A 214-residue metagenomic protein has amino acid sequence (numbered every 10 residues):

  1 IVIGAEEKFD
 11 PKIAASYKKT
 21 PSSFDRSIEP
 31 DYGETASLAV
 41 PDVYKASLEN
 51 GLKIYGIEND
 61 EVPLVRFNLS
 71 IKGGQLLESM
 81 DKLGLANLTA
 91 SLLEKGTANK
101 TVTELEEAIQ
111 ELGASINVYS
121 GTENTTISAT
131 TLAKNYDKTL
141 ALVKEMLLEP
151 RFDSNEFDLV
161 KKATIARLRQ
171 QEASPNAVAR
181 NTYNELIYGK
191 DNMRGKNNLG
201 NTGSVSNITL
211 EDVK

Functional and structural regions predicted by a protein language model:
I1-G4, Y55-I57, E61-E149, I165-R169 (+1 more regions): M16 family metallopeptidases and their MPP-like homologs
I1-K72: Proteolytic maturation boundary segments
K12-A15, T131, I208: Hydrophobic pocket-lining residues within nucleotide cofactor-binding pockets
S16, P30-E34, K162-A177: Short N-terminal helix-initiation segments at or just after the protein's N-terminus
I28-K45, E185-K214: Histidine-acidic residue clusters that define the catalytic metal-binding segment of zinc metallopeptidase domains
G51, L105, T139, F157-V160 (+2 more regions): Hydrophobic/aromatic residues in well-formed alpha-helices
N99, S154, N207-L210: Alpha-helix N-capping/helix-start residues
N117-Y119, F152-L159: Surface-exposed patches in mature extracellular/periplasmic domains of secreted proteins
